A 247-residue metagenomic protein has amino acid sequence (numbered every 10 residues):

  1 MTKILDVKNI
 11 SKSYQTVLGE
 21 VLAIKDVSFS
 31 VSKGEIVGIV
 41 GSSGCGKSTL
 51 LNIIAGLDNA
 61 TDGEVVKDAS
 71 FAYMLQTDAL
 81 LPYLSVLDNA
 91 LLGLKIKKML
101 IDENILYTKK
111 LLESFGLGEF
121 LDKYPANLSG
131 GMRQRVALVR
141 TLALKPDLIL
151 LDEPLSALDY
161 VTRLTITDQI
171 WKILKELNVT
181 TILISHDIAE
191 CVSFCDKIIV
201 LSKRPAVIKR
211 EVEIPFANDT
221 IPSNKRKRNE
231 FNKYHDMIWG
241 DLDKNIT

Functional and structural regions predicted by a protein language model:
V40-S42: The feature captures the beta-strand-to-loop junction immediately N-terminal to the Walker
A55: Helix-to-loop junction immediately C-terminal to a conserved catalytic motif
L84-L91: Short coil-to-helix segment of the ABC ATPase nucleotide-binding domain corresponding to the Q-loop/switch region
K123-A126, L144: Conserved signature/switch motifs of ABC ATPase nucleotide-binding domains
L138: Hydrophobic anchor residue at the start of the ABC signature
I149-D152: Catalytic Walker B motif of ABC-type/P-loop ATPase nucleotide-binding domains
